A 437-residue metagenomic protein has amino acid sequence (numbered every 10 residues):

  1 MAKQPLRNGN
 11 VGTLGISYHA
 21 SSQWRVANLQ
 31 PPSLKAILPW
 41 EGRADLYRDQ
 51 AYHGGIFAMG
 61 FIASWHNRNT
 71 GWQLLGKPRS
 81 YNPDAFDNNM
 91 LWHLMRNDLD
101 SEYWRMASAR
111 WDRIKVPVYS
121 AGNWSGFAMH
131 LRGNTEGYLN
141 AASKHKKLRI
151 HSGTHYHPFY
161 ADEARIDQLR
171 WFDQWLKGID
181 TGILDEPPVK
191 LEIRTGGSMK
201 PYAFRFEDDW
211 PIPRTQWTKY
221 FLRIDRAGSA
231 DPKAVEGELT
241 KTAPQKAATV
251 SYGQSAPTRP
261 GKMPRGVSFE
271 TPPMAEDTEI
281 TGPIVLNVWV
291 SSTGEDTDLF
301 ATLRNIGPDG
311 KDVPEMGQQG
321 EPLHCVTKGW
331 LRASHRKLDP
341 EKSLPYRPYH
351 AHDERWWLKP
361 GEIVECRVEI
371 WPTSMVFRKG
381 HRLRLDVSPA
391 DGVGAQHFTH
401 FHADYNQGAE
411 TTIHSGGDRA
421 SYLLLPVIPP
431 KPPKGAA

Functional and structural regions predicted by a protein language model:
M1-L184, P188-K190, T195, A203: Active-site-proximal cap/loop segments of hydrolase catalytic domains
G153, H157-A437: C-terminal, loop-rich substrate-recognition/catalytic regions characterized by aromatic stacking residues
